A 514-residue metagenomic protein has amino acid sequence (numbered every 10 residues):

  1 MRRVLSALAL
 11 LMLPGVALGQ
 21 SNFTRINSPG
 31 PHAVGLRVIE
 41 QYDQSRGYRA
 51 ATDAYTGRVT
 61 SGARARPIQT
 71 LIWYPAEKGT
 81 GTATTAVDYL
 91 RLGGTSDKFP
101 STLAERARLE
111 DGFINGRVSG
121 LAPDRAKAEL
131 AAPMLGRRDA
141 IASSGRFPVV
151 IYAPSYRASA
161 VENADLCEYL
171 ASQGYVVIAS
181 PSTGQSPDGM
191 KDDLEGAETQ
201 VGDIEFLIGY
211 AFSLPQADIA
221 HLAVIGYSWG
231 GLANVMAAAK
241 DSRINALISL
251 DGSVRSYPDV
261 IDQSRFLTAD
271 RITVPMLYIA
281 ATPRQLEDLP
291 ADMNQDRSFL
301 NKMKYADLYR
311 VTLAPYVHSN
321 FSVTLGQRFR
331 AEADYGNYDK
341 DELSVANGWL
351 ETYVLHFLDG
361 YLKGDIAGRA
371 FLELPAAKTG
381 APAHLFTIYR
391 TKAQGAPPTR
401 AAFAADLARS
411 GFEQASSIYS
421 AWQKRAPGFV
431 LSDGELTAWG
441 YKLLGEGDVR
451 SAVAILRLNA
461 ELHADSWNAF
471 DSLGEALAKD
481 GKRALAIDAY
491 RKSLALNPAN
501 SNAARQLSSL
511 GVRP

Functional and structural regions predicted by a protein language model:
Q20-V149: Domain-level recognition of soluble alpha/beta enzyme cores, biased toward histidine phosphatases/phosphomutases
S21-L36, Q44, A54, Q69 (+5 more regions): Alpha/beta-hydrolase-fold serine-hydrolase catalytic core, especially in secreted/extracellular enzymes
A132-D188, S256-Y257, Q285-L289: Short substrate-entry loop that stabilizes the transition state in hydrolases
A140-S144, A246-H318: The feature captures the conserved acid-bearing segment of alpha/beta-hydrolase catalytic domains
E162, D192-Q216: Alpha/beta-hydrolase active-site loop
L207-R271: Primarily recognizes the serine-hydrolase "nucleophile elbow" in alpha/beta-hydrolase and SGNH/GDSL folds
